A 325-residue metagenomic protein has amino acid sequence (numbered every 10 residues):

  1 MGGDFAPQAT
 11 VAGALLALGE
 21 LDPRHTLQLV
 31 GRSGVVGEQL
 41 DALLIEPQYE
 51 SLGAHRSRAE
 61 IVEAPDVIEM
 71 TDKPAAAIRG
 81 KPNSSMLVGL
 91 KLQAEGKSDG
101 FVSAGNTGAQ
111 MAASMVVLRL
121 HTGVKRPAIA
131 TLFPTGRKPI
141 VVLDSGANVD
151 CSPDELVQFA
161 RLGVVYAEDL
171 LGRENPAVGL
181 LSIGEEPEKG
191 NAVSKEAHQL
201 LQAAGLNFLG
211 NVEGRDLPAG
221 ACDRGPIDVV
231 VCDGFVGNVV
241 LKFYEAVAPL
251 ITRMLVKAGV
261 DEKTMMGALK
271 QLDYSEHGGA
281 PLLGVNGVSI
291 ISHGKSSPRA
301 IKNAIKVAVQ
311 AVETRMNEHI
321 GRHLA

Functional and structural regions predicted by a protein language model:
M1-Q8, I78, A147-V157, I291-P298: Short, glycine-rich nucleotide/cofactor-binding loops
D4-M70: N-terminal glycine-rich anion-binding loop in soluble enzyme alpha/beta folds
Q8-A9, L21-Q28, S33, V149-G214 (+1 more regions): Glycine-rich phosphate/diphosphate-binding loop of Rossmann-like nucleotide-binding domains
T10, M115-V142, A219-V230, G234-A325: Glycine-rich phosphate/nucleotide-binding loop
G19-L21, L52-H55, I78-P82, L92-G96 (+8 more regions): Solvent-exposed alpha-helices and their adjacent loops that cap or buttress functional pockets in soluble metabolic
Y49-S98: Phosphate/nucleotide-donor binding subsite
R58-A59, I140, L206: Short, conserved active-site loop motifs that form the nucleotide-linked donor/cofactor pocket
